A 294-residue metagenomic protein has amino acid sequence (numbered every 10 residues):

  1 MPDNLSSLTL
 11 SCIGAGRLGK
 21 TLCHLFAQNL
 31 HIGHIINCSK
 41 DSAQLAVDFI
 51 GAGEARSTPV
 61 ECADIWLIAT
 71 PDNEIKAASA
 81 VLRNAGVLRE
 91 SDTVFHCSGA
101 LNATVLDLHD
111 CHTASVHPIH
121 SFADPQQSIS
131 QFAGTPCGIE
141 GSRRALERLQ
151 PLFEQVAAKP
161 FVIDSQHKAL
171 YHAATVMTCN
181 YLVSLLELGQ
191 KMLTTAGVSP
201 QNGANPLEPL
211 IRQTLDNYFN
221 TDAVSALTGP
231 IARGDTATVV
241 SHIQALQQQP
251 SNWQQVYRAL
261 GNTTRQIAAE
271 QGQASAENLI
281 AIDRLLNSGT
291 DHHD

Functional and structural regions predicted by a protein language model:
M1-T58: NAD(P)+-binding Rossmann beta1-loop-alpha1 motif at the extreme N-terminus of oxidoreductases
S7, S91, G134: Phosphate-coordination loops involved in phosphoryl transfer and adenosine-cofactor binding
I36, L67, T175-T178, L182 (+2 more regions): Amphipathic, non-transmembrane alpha-helical scaffold segments
K40, L45-S128: Rossmann-like NAD(P)(H) cofactor-binding subdomain of soluble oxidoreductases
L45-I50, S128-N220, A281-N287: Internal alpha-helical scaffold of NAD(P)-dependent oxidoreductase catalytic cores
D216-A274: Interdomain hinge/lid region at the active-site interface of Rossmann-like NAD(P)-dependent oxidoreductases
T264, A268, A276-D294: NAD(P)-dependent dehydrogenase/reductase Rossmann-like domain
